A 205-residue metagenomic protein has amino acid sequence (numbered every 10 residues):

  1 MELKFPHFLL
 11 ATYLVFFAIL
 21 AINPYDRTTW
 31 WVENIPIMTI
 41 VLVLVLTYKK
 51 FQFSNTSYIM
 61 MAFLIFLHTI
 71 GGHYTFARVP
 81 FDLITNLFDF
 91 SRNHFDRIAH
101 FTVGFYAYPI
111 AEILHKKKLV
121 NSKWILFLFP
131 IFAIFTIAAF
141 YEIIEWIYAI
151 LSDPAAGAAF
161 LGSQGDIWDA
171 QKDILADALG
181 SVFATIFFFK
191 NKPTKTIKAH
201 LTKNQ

Functional and structural regions predicted by a protein language model:
M1-A11, F53: N-terminal membrane topogenic signal
L9-L10, I37, S57, L126-P130 (+2 more regions): Residue-level signature of transmembrane alpha-helical entry/exit and packing/kink sites in multi-pass membrane
T12-F105: "…centered on the first transmembrane helix and the immediately adjacent amphipathic helix/loop
L20, M61-G71, Y108, E112 (+1 more regions): Alpha-helical transmembrane segments of multi-pass membrane proteins
R27-W30, R78-F81, F95, A138 (+1 more regions): Interfacial helix-loop-helix junctions of multi-pass membrane proteins
T39-Y48, T102-K118, I150-P154, L175-N191: Membrane-interfacial alpha-helical segments at the cytosolic side of multi-pass membrane proteins
L119-F135: Internal alpha-helical transmembrane segments of multi-pass membrane proteins
I167-Q205: Primarily interfacial, aromatic-capped hydrophobic alpha-helices that serve as membrane anchors
